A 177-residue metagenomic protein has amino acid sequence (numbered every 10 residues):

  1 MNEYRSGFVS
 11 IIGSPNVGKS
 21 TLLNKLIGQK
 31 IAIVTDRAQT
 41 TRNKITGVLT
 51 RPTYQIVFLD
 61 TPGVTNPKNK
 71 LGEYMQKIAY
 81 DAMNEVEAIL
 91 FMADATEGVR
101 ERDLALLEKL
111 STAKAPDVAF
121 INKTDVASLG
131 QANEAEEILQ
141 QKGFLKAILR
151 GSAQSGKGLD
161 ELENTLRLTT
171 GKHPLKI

Functional and structural regions predicted by a protein language model:
M1-A88, A93: Conserved G1/Walker A P-loop phosphate-binding module
V17-S20, E101-R102, A127-Q131: P-loop/Walker A NTP-binding module and the surrounding RecA-like catalytic core of P-loop NTPases
A38-T40, P62-T65, A95-V99, T124-A127 (+1 more regions): Conserved nucleotide-binding/hydrolysis micro-motifs of P-loop NTPases
T50, L104, A115-V118: Nucleotide and nucleotide-moiety/phosphate-recognizing core
V57, V118-A119: A structural signal for isolated positions on well-ordered beta-strands in alpha/beta enzyme cores
F91, A119-I121: Structural beta-sheet core signal
R100-T112: Amphipathic helical hotspot of TIR/SEFIR-family domains
A115-V118, D125-I177: Canonical P-loop GTPase G-domain recognition
